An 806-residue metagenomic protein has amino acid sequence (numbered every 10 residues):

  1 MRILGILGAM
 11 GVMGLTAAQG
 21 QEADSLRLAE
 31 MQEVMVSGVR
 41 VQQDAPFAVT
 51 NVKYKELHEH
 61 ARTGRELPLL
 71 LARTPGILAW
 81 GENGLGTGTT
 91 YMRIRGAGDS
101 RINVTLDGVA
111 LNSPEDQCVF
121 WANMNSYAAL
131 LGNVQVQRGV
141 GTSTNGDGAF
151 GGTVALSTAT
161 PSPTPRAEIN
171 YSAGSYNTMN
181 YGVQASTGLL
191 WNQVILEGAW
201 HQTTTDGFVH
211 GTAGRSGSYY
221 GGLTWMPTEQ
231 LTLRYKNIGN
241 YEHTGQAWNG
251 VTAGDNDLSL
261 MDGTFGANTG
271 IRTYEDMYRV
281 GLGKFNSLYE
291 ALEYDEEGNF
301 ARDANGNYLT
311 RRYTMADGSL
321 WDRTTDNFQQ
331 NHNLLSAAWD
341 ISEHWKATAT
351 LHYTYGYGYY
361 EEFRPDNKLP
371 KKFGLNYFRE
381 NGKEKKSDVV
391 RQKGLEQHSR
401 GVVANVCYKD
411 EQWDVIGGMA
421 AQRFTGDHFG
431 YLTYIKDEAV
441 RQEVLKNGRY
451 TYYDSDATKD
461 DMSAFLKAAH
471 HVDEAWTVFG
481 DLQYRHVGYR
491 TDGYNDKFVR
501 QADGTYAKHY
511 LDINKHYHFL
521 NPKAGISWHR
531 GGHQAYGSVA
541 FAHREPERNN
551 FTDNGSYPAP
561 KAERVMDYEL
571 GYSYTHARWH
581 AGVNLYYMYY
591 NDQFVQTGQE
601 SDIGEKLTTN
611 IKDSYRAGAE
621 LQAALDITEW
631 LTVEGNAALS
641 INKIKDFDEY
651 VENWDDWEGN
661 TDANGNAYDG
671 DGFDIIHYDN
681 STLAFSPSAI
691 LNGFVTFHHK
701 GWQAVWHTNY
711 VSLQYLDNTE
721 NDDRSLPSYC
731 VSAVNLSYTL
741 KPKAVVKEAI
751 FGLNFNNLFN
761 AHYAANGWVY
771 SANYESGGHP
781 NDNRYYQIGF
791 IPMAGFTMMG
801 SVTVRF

Functional and structural regions predicted by a protein language model:
L28-R62, Y91: N-terminal periplasmic "start-of-domain" segments of outer-membrane beta-barrel proteins
P68-A110: Extracytoplasmic beta-strand/coil segments of soluble accessory domains associated with Gram-negative outer-membrane
A110-R138, S157: Short acidic/polar hinge/loop motifs at secondary-structure boundaries that mediate gating or recognition
V140-S143, T153-L189, G198-H210, H707: Short strand-turn segments of transmembrane beta-barrel domains in outer membranes, especially the first one or two
K346-H352, S527-H529, Q534-A540, K561-A617 (+4 more regions): Membrane-embedded beta-barrel scaffold of Gram-negative outer-membrane proteins
I416-R530, E545-P546, N550-T552, N636 (+1 more regions): Signature of Gram-negative outer-membrane beta-barrel scaffolds
E474, Y587-Y589, T609-N718, T803-R805: Gram-negative outer-membrane beta-barrel transporters
V633, S712-L716, Y738-F806: C-terminal beta-signal and adjacent terminal beta-strands/loops of Gram-negative outer-membrane beta-barrel proteins
